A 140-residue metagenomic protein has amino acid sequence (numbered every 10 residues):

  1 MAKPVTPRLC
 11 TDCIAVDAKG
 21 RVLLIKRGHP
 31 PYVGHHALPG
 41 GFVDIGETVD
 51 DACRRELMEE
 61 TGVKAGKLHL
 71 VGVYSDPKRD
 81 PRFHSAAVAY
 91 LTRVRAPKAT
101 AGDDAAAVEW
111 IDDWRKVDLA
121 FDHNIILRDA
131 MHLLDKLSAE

Functional and structural regions predicted by a protein language model:
M1-V22, V88-L91: Conserved N-terminal beta-strand and adjoining loop/helix that marks the start of the Nudix/MutT-like hydrolase domain
T6-R8, D17, P31, R82-S85 (+1 more regions): A generic fold-level signal
L9, G62-K98: Active-site segment of metal-dependent pyrophosphate-handling enzymes, primarily the Nudix hydrolase catalytic core
D17, R21-E59: Conserved Nudix-box catalytic region and its N-terminal flanking loop in Nudix hydrolases and closely related
D17-G20, G28, R93-K98, D113-R115: Short loop segments at secondary-structure junctions
A89-L91, T100-L134: NUDIX/MutT-family hydrolases
